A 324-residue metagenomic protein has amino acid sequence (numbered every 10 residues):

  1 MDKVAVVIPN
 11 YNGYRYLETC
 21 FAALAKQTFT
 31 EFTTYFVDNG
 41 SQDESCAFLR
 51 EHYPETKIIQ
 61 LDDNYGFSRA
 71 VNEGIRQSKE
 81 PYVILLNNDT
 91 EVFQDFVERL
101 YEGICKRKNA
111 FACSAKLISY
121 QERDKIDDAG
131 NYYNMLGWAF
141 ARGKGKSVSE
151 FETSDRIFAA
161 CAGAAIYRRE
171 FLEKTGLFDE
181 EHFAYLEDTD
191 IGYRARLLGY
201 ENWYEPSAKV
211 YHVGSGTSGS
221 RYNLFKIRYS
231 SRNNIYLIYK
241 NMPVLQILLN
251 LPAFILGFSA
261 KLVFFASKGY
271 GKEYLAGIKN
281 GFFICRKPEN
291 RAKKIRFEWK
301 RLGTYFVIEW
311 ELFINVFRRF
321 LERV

Functional and structural regions predicted by a protein language model:
A22-E31: Short, acidic, metal-binding catalytic loop of nucleotide-sugar glycosyltransferases
D43-E51, D95: Acidic helix N-cap motif at the loop->helix transition within catalytic regions of sugar-transfer enzymes
L61-S78, N88-T90, R99: Glycine-rich, basic loop-to-helix element that forms the pyrophosphate-binding segment of sugar-nucleotide handling
V83: Short aromatic/hydrophobic "clamp" motif used to bind/position activated sugar donors
T90-N134: Conserved donor NDP-sugar-binding/catalytic core segment of glycosyltransferases
I126, W138-F140, K146-Y167, A184 (+2 more regions): A recurrent flexible, glycine/aromatic-enriched loop bordering the glycosyltransferase active site that acts as
F158-K209: A short, conserved alpha-helix in the catalytic core of glycosyltransferases
I247-V324: Non-catalytic, C-terminal membrane-associated alpha-helical segments of glycosyltransferases
